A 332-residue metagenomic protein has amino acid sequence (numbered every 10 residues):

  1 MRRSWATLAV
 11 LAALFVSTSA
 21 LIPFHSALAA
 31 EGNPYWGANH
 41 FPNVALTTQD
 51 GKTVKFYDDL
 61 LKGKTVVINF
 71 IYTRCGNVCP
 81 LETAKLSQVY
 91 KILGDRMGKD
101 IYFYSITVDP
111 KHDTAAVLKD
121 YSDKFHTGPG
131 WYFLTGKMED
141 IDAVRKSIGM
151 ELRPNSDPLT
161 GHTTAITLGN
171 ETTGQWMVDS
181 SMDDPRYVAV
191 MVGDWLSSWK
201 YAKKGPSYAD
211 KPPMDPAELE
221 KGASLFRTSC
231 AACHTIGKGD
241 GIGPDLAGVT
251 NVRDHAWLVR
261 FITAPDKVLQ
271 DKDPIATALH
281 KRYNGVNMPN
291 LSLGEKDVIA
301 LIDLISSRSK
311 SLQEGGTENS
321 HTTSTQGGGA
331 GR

Functional and structural regions predicted by a protein language model:
M1-T48, D140-T167, T172-W195, Q326-R332: N-terminal targeting signals for export/organelle localization
F56-P80, L86: Short active-site neighborhood of thiol/selenol oxidoreductases, capturing the structured segment around
G76-C79, I166, G222, F226-I236 (+3 more regions): The canonical Cys-X-X-Cys-His
E82-L134, M138-A143, D254: Structural microenvironment flanking redox-active thiols in thiol-disulfide oxidoreductases
D120-T163, I275-N287: Short, internal strand/loop/helix patches that form the active-site neighborhood or redox-interaction surface
D140, V144, T163-G174, Y187-W199 (+2 more regions): C-terminal capping alpha-helices of c-type cytochrome domains
S198-L225, I242: Electrostatic cytochrome c docking/interface patches
T235-K267: Gly/Gly-Pro-rich "capping" loops immediately C-terminal to redox-active cysteine motifs in periplasmic/lumenal
